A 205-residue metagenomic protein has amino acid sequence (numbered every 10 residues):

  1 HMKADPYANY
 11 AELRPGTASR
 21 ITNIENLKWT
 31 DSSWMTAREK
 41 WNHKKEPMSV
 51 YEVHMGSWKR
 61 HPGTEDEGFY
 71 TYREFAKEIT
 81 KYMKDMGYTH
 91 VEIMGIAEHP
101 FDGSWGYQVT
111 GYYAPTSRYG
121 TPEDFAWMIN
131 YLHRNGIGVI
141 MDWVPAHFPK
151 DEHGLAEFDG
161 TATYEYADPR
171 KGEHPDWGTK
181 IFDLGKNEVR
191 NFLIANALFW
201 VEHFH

Functional and structural regions predicted by a protein language model:
H1-E52, S57-E65, E74: The feature marks proteins involved in alpha-glucan
R38-K45, H54-H205: Substrate-binding/active-site clefts of carbohydrate-active enzymes
